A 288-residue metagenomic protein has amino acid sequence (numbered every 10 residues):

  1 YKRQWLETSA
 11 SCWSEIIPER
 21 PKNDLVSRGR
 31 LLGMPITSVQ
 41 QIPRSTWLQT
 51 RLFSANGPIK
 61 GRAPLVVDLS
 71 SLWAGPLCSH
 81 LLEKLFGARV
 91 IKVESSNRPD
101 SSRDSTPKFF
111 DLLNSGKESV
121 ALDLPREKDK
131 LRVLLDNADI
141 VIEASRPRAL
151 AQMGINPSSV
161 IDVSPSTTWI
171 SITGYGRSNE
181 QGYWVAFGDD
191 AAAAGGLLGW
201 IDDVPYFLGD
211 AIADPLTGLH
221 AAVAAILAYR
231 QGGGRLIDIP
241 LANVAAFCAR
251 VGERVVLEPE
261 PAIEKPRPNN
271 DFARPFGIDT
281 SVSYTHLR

Functional and structural regions predicted by a protein language model:
K2-R288: N-terminal helix-loop segment corresponding to the beta1-alpha1 unit of nucleotide/adenylate-binding folds
